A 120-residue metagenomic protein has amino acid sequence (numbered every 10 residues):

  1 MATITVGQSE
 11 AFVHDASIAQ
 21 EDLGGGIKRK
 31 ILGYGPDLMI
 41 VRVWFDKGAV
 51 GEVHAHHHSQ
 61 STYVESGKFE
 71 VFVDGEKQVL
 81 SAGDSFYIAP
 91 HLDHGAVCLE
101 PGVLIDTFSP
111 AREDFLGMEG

Functional and structural regions predicted by a protein language model:
M1-D37, G117-G120: A short, N-terminal "cap"/entry segment at the start of jelly-roll beta-barrel domains of the cupin/DSBH fold
G24-G25, V41-A55: Conserved short histidine dyad/triad with adjacent acidic residue
W44-D46, A55-V71: Short, conserved beta-strand element in jelly-roll/cupin
G51-V53, V71-F72, I88, D93-L99: Short beta-strand His + acidic residue motifs that chelate non-heme Fe in jelly-roll/DSBH and cupin folds
S61, K68-E70, K77, D93 (+1 more regions): Structural motif
E65-S66, S81-A82, E100: A cytosolic small-molecule/anion-sensing beta-strand core signal
E76-P90: Short acidic-glycine-tyrosine-enriched beta hairpin
P90-D114: Ligand-binding loop in jelly-roll beta-barrel domains
